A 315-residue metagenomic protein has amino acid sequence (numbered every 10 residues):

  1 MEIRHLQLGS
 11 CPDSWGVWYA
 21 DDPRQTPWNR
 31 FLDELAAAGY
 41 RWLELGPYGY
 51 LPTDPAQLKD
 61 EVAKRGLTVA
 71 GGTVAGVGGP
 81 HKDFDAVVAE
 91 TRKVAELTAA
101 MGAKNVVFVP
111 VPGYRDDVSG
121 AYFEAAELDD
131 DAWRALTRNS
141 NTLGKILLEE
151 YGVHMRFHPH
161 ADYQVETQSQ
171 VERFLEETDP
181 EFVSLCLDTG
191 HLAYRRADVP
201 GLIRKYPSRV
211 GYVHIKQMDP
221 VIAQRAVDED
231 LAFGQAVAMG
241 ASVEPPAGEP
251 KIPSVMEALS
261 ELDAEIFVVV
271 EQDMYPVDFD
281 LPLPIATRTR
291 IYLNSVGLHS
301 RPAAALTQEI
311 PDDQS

Functional and structural regions predicted by a protein language model:
M1-N105, D130, R134, N141 (+3 more regions): N-terminal pre-domain/capping segments
S10-S14, L45-P47, G71-G76, F108-P110 (+4 more regions): A cross-domain feature marking catalytic cores of carbohydrate-active enzymes and several ubiquitous metabolic/repair
Y19-R24, W42-Q57, V77-A89, A161-T167 (+4 more regions): Acidic-and-aromatic substrate-binding clefts and catalytic sites of carbohydrate-active enzymes
D22-T26, P112-Y122, I222-Q235: Short, flexible, mixed-charge acidic loops at enzyme active sites
W42, N105, Y212, I266-F267: Residues at the N-termini of beta-strands
W42-L43, R138-E249, S300-A304, E309-D313: Acidic/histidine-rich catalytic cores of soluble enzymes
D83-L185, E265: Active-site acidic/histidine proton-transfer and metal-coordination neighborhood in alpha/beta enzyme cores
P246-L262: A short, acidic, amphipathic alpha-helical segment used as a generic capping/interface helix at domain edges
